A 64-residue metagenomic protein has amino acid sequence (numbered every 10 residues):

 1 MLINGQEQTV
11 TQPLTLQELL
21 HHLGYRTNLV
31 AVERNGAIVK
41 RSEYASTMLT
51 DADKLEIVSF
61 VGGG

Functional and structural regions predicted by a protein language model:
M1-G63: Ubiquitin-like/PB1-type beta-grasp interaction modules and other compact soluble beta-rich domains
